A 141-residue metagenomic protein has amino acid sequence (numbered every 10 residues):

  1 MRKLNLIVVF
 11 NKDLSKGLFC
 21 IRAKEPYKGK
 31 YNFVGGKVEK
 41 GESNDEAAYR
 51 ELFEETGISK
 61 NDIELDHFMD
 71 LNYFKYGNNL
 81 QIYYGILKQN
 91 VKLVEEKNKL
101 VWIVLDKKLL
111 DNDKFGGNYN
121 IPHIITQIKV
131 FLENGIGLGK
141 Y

Functional and structural regions predicted by a protein language model:
M1-L18, V34-K37: Conserved N-terminal beta-strand and adjoining loop/helix that marks the start of the Nudix/MutT-like hydrolase domain
K3, D13-L14, M69-K108, N118-G135: Active-site-adjacent beta-strand/loop module that shapes the phosphate/pyrophosphate-binding cleft
A23: Ligand/cofactor pocket segment of small-molecule handling proteins
P26-G29: A conserved beta-turn-beta hairpin within the catalytic core of GNAT-like acetyltransferases that forms part
Y31-N32, N79: Short aromatic-enriched loop/helix-cap "lid" or pocket-rim segments at secondary-structure transitions that line
F33-H67: The catalytic Nudix box helix
G36, L105-D113: Short strand-loop junctions, especially beta-strand C-caps/beta-turns that link beta-sheets to coils or alpha-helices
G139-Y141: Short acidic DE-rich linear segments
